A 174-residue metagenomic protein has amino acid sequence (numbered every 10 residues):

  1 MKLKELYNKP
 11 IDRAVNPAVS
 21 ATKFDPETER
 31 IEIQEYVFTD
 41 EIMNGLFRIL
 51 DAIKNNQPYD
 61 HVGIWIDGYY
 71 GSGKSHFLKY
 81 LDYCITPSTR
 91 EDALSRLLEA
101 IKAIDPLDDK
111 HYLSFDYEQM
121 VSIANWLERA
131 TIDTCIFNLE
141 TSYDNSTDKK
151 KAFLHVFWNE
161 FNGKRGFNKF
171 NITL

Functional and structural regions predicted by a protein language model:
M1-S72, K79, Y83-I85, K151: Walker A/P-loop-proximal flanking segment of P-loop NTPase domains
Y36, I64-Y69, H76-L174: P-loop NTPase motor core
